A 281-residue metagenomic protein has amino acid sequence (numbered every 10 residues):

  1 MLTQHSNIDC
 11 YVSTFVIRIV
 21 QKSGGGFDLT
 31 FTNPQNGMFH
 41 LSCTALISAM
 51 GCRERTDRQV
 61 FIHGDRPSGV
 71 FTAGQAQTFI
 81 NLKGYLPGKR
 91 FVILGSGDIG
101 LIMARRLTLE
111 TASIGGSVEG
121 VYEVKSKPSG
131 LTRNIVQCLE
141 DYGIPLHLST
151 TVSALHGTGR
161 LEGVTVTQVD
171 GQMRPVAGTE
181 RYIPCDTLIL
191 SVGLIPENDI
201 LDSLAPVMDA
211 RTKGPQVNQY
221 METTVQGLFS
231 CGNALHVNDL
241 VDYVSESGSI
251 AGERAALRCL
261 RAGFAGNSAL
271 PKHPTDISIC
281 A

Functional and structural regions predicted by a protein language model:
M1-R90, V169-G178, Y182, I189 (+1 more regions): FAD-binding core/adjacent interface of flavoenzyme oxidoreductases
L2-H5, Y11-F31, T108-D199: A Rossmann-like FAD-binding core segment of flavoenzymes
S48, V70-I80, T187-N238: FAD-site-proximal beta/loop scaffold in flavoenzymes
C52-E54, D98-I99, I195, L235: Residue-level detector of alpha-helix initiation sites
Q59-I62, A104-L107, I200-S203, D242-Y243: Short amphipathic alpha-helical segments
Q75-P128: Rossmann-like NAD(P)H-binding beta-loop-alpha module
F79-K83, P128-I135, N218-M221: Short, charged, surface-exposed secondary-structure boundary motifs
C231-I277: A conserved FAD-binding loop/helix module that cradles the flavin
